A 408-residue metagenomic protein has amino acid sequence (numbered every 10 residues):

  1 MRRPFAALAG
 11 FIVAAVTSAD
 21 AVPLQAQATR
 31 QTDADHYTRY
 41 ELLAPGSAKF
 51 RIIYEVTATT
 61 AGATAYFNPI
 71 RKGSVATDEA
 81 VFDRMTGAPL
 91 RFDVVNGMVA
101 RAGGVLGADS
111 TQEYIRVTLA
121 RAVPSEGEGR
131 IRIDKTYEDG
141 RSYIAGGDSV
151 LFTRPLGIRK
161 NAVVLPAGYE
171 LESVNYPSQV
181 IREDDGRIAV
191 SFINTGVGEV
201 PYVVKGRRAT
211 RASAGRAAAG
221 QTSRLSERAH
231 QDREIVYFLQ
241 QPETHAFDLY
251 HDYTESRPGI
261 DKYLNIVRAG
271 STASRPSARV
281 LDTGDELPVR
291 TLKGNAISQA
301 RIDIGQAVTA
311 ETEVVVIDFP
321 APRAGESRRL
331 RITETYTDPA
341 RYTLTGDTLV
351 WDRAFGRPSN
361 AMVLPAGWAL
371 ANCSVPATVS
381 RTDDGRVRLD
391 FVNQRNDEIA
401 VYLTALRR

Functional and structural regions predicted by a protein language model:
M1-P4: Positively charged n-region of N-terminal signal peptides that target proteins for export
A7-D20: Bacterial N-terminal signal peptides
A19-A28: Boundary at the C-terminal end of the N-terminal hydrophobic targeting segment
Q27-I70, A212-V267: Early extracytoplasmic/domain-onset interaction patches
Y37, K49-I53, G62-Y66, Y114 (+12 more regions): Intrinsic-disorder/low-complexity, polar/charged segments enriched in Ser/Thr/Lys/Arg/Asp/Glu/Gln
R39-E41, G147-Q241, N295, R341-R408: Intrinsically disordered, low-complexity linkers and stems that provide flexible hinges in membrane-associated
A63-A102, T153-P177, I260-R301, D352-P376: Solvent-exposed beta-hairpin/edge-strand motifs
A76-V81, M85-L151, E183-R211, R275-V350 (+1 more regions): A surface-exposed beta-strand-loop module
